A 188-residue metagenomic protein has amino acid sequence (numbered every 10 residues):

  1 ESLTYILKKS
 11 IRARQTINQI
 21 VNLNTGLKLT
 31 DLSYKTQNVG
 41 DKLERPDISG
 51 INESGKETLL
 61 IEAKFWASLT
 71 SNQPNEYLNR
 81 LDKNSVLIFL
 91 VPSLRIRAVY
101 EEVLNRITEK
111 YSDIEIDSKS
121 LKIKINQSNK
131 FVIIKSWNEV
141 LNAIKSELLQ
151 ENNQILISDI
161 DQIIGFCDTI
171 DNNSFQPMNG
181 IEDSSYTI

Functional and structural regions predicted by a protein language model:
E1-I188: Charged, terminal alpha-helix-loop-beta segments that serve as non-catalytic nucleic-acid engagement and/or assembly
